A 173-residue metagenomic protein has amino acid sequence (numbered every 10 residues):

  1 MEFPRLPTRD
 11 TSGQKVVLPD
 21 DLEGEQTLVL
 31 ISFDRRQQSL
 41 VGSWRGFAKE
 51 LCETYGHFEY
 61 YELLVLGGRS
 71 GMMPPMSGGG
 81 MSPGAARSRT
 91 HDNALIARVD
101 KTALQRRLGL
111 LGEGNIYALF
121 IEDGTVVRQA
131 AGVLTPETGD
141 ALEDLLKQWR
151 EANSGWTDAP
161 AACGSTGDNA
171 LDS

Functional and structural regions predicted by a protein language model:
M1-P19, S43, H91-N93: N-terminal "domain-start" segment that seeds a small globular fold
D20-D21, A131: Short clusters of small/polar residues that mark proteolytic maturation junctions
D21-S43: Short active-site neighborhood of thiol/selenol oxidoreductases, capturing the structured segment around
E25, V65, I96-R106, P160-G167: Eukaryotic scaffold repeat domains enriched in small/polar residues
E25-Q26, G56-E59, N115: Loop/turn elements at helix/coil->beta-strand transitions in domains of secreted/extracellular proteins
Q37-R87: Structural microenvironment flanking redox-active thiols in thiol-disulfide oxidoreductases
E59-L63, M76-E113: Short, internal strand/loop/helix patches that form the active-site neighborhood or redox-interaction surface
E113-S173: Thiol-/selenol-based redox modules, centered on thioredoxin-like and closely related oxidoreductase domains
